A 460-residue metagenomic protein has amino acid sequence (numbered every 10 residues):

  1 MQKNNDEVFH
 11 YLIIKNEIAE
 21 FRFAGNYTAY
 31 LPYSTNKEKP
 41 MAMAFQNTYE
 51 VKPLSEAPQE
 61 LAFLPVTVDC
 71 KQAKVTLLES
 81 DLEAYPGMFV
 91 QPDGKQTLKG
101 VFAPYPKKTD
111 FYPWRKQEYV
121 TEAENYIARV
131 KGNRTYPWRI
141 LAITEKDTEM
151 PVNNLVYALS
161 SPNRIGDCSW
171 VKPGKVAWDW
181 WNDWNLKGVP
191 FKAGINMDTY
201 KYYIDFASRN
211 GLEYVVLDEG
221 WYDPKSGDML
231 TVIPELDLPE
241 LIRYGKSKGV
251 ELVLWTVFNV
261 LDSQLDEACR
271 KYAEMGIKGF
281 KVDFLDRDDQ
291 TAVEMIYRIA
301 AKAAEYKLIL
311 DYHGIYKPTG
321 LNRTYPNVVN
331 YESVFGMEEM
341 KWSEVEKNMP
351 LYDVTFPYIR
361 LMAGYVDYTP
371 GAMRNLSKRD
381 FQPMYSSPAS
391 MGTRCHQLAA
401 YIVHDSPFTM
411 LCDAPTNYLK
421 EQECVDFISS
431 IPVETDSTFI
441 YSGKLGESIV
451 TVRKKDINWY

Functional and structural regions predicted by a protein language model:
M1-A158, N163: N-terminal accessory beta-strand-rich subdomains and adjacent acidic, glycine-rich linkers that precede catalytic cores
I14, N133, W170, N196 (+10 more regions): Active-site-proximal structural scaffolding
K131-F206, N210: An acidic-aromatic substrate-binding cleft motif
W178-W180, N185-D198, V215-M229, G249-E251: Pre-Walker A segment
M197-G220, Y272-G276: Catalytic domains of carbohydrate-active enzymes, especially glycoside hydrolases
D218-T393: Aromatic- and carboxylate-enriched substrate-binding clefts and catalytic-loop regions of carbohydrate-active enzymes
C395-S442: Catalytic cores of secreted or luminal carbohydrate-active enzymes
L445-Y460: Carbohydrate-binding surface patches
